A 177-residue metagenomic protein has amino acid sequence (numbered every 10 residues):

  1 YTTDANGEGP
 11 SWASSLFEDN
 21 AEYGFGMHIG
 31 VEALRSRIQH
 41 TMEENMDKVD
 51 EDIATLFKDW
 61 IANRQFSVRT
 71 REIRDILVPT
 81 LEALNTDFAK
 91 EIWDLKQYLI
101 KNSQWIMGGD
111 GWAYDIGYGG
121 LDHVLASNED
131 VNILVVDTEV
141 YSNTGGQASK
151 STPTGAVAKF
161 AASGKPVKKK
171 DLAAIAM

Functional and structural regions predicted by a protein language model:
Y1-A21: Terminal amphipathic helices with adjacent charged low-complexity linkers/tails
E18-E91: N-terminal leader/propeptide and maturation segments of large enzyme subunits in energy/redox metabolism and hydrolases
M27-V31, I38-T41, N85, E91-M177: Thiamine diphosphate
